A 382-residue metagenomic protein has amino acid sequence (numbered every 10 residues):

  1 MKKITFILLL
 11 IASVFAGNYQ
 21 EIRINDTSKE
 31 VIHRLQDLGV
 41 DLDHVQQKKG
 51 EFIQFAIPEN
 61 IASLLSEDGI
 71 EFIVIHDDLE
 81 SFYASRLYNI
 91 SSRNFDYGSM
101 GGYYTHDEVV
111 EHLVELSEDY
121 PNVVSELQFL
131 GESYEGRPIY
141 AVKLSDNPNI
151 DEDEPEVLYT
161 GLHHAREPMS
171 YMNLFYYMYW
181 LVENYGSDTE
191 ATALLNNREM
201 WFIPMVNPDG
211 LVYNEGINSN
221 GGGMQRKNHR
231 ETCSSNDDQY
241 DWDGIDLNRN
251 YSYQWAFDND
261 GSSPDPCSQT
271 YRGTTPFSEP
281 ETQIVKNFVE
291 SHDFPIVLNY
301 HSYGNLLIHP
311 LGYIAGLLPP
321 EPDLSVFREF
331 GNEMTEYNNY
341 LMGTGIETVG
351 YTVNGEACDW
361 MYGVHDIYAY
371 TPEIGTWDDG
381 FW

Functional and structural regions predicted by a protein language model:
K3-S13: Sec-dependent N-terminal signal peptides
G17-D26: Short glycine-/aliphatic-rich beta-strand segments at the starts of folded cytosolic domains
N25-K29, F55-E59, Y103-D107, P168-F175 (+3 more regions): Soluble non-cytosolic domains of exported or imported proteins
N25-T27, I57, Q128-E132, K143-D146 (+7 more regions): Active-site-proximal beta-strand/loop segments in catalytic clefts of secreted hydrolases
V31-H33, L65, D151, P168 (+3 more regions): Short, solvent-exposed loop/turn elements at domain surfaces
D41-G50: RNA-recognition motif
A56-E231, V285: Active-site-adjacent structural elements in enzyme catalytic domains
E215-W382: Metallocarboxypeptidase
